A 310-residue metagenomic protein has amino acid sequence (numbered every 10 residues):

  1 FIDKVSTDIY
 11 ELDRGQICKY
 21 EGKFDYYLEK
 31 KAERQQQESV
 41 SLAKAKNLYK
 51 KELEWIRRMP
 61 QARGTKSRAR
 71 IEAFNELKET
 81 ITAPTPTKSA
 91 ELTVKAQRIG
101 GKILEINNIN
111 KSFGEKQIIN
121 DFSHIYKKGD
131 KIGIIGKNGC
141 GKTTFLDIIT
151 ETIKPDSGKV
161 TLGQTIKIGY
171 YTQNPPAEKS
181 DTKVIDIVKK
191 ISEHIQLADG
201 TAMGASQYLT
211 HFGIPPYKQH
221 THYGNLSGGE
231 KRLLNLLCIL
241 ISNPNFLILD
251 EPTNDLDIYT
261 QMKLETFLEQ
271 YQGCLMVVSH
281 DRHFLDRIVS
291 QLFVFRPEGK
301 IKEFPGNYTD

Functional and structural regions predicted by a protein language model:
F1-L42, L92-D310: ABC ATP-binding cassette signature C-motif
K30-R63, S67-I71, L77-I81: Intracellular alpha-helical coupling/juxtamembrane segments of multi-pass membrane proteins
E52-Q61, N75-E76, A90-A96, K102-E105: Alpha-helical coupling/stalk and coiled-coil linker elements that connect catalytic or binding modules and transmit
P60-R63, K78-I81, T85, I195 (+2 more regions): A general structural signal marking secondary-structure boundaries and capping sites
T82-S89, G158: Active-site phosphate-binding and catalytic loops of NTP-dependent enzymes
